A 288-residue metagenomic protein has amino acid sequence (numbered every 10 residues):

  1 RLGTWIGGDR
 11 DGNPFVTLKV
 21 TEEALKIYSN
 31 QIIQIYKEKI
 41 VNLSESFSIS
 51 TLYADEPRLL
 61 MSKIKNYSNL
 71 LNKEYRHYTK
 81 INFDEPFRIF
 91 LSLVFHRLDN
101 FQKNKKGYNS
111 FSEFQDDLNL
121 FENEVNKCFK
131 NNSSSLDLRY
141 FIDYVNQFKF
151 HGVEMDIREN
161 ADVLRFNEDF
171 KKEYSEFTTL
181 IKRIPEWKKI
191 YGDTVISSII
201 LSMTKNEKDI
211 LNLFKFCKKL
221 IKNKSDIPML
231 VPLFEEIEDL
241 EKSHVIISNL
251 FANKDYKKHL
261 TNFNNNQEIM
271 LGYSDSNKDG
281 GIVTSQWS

Functional and structural regions predicted by a protein language model:
R1-L2: Extended, Lys/Arg-enriched charged tracts that mediate electrostatic binding to polyanionic substrates
G7-R10: Expand to "…catalyze enediolate/carbanion chemistry for C-C bond making/breaking, isomerization, decarboxylation
G12, K149, P232: Conserved, mostly hydrophobic/aromatic
L18-N42: Extended active-site and interfacial segments that coordinate phosphate-rich ligands in large catalytic machineries
E45-I190: Extended, charge-enriched "interface" segments that sit outside catalytic cores
K130, S135-K215, K219-K222, I237-W287: Active-site cores of enzymes that catalyze phosphoryl transfer or operate on phosphate-rich substrates
N223-I227: A conserved P-loop NTPase coupling/switch region
